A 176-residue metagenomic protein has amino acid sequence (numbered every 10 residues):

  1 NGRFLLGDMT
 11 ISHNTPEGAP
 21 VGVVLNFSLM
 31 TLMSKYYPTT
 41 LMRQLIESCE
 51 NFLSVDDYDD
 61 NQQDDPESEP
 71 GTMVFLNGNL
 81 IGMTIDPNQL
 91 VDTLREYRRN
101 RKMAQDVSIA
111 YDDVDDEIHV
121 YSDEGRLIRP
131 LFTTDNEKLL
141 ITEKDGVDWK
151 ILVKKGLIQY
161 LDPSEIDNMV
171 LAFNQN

Functional and structural regions predicted by a protein language model:
N1-N176: Conduit-forming functional cores of very large proteins
